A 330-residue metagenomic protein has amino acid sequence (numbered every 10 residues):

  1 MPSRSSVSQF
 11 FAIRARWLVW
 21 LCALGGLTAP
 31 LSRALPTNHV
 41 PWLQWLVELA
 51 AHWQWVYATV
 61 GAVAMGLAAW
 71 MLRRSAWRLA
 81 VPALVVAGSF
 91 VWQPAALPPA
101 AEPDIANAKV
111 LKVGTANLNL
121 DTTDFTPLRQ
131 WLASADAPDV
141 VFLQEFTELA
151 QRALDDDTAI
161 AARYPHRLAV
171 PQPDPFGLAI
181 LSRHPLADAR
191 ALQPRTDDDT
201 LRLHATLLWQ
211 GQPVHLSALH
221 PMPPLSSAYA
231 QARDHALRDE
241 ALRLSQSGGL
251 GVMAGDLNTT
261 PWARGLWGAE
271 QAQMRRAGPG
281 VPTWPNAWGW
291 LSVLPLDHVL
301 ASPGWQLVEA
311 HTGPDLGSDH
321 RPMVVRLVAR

Functional and structural regions predicted by a protein language model:
P2-D157: N-terminal, active-site-proximal structural segment of metallo-dependent hydrolase catalytic domains
K109, V113-G114, N119-S134, F142-R330: Soluble catalytic domains of enzymes that build or remodel membrane lipids, polysaccharides, and related
